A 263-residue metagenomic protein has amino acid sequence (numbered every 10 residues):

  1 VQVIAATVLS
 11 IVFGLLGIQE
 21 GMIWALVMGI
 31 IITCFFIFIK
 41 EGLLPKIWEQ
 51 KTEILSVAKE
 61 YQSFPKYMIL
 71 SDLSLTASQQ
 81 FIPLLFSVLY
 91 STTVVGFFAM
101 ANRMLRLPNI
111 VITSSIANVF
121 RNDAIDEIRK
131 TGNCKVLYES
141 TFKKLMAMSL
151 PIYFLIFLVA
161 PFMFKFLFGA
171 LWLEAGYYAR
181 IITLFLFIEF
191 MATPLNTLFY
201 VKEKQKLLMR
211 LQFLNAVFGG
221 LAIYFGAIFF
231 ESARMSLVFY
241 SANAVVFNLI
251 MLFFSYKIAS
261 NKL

Functional and structural regions predicted by a protein language model:
V1, V12, L184-L214, S255-K257: Membrane-interface junctions at transmembrane-helix termini in multi-pass inner-membrane proteins
V1-L44, L214-F218, S232-K257: Hydrophobic alpha-helical transmembrane segments
L15-L16, L89-T92, V201-K202, F229-F230: Helix-loop interface residues and adjacent transmembrane-helix termini in multi-pass membrane transporters, primarily
Q19-A25, F35-Q79, N122-V136, I258-L263: Interhelical loop/hinge segments that connect adjacent transmembrane helices in multipass membrane
Y61-Q62, F120, G132-A147, L155-V159 (+1 more regions): Interfacial transmembrane-helix starts/ends
Y67, I82-P83, G96-T113, K143-K144: Alpha-helical transmembrane segments of polytopic membrane transporters and translocases
A101, L105-K130, L198-V201: Helix-loop junctions and terminal segments of transmembrane helices in multi-pass membrane transport/translocation
E139, L158-F187, R234: Interfacial segments at transmembrane-helix termini and the short loops linking adjacent helices
